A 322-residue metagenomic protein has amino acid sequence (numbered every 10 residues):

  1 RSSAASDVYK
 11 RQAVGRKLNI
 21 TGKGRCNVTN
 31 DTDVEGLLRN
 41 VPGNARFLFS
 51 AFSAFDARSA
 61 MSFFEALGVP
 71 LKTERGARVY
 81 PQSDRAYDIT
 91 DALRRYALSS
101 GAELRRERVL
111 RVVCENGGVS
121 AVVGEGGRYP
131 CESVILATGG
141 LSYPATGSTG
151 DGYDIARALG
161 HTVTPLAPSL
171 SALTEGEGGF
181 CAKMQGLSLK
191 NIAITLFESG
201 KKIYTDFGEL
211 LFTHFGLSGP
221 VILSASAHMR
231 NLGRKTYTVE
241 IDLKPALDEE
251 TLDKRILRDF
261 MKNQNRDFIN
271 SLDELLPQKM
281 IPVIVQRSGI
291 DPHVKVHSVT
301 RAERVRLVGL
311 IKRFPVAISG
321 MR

Functional and structural regions predicted by a protein language model:
R1-A5, Y9: Single conserved hydrophobic/aromatic residue that forms the stacking wall/gate of nucleotide- or nucleobase-binding
R11-V14, N19-I20, V34-E35, P70 (+2 more regions): An anion/pyrophosphate-binding glycine-rich loop and adjacent beta-alpha core in soluble alpha-beta enzymes
R16-E103, R108, F212: Conserved N-terminal/central alpha/beta ligand/cofactor-binding core
R105-G118: A conserved short coil-to-beta-strand element within the FAD-binding core of flavoproteins
R105-R108, P282-R322: A glycine-rich dinucleotide-binding beta-alpha-beta segment and adjacent secondary-structure elements that constitute
V109, Y129-S142, R157, L210-T213: Short hydrophobic core segments
L136-I155, V221: Flavin (primarily FAD) binding-site architecture
